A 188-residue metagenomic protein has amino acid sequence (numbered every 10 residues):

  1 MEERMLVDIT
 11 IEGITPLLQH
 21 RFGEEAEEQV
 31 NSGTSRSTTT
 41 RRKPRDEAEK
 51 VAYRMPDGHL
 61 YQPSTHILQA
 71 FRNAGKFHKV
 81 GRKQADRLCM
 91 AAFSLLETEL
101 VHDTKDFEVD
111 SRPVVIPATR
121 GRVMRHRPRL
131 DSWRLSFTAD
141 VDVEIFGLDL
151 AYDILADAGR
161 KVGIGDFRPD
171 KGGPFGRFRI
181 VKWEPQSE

Functional and structural regions predicted by a protein language model:
M1-E188: RNA-interacting cores
